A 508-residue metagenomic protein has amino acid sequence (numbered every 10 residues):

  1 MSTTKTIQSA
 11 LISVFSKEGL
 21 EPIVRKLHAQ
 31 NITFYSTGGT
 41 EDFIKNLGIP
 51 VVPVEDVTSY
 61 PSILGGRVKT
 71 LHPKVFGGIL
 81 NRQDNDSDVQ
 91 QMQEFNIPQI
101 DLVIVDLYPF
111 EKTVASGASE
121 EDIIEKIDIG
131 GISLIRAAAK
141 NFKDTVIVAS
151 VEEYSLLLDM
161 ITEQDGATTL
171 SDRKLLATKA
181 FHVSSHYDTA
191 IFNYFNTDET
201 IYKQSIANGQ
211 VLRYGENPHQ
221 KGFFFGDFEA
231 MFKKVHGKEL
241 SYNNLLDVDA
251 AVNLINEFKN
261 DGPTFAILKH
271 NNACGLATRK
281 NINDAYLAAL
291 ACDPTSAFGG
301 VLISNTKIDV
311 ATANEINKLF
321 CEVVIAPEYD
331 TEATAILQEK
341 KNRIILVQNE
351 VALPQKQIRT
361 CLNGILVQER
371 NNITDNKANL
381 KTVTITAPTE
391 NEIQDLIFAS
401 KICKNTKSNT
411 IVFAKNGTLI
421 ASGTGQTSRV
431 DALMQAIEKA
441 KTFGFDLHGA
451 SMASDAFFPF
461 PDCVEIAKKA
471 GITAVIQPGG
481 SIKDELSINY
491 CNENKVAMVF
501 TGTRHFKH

Functional and structural regions predicted by a protein language model:
M1-V57: N-terminal glycine-/serine-/threonine-rich phosphate-binding loop
G39-P109: Glycine-rich nucleotide/cofactor/substrate-binding loop typically near the N-terminus or early in the first domain
Q83-I132, R136-A138, T382-E390: Active-site/ligand-binding-proximal alpha/beta "capping" segment
E152-M160, Q164-I336, K340-R370, E392-K401 (+1 more regions): Active-site loops and adjacent core secondary-structure elements that bind or stabilize anionic groups
C274-T295, V412, T418-E465: Glycine- and Gly-Pro-enriched alpha-helical subdomains that act as flexible, kink-prone "lid/hinge" or packing modules
L302-I303, D309-K318, F443-D484: Cysteine/selenocysteine-centered motifs that mediate thiol-based redox chemistry or coordinate metal-sulfur cofactors
C321-I344, E465-F506: C-terminal binding/interaction regions
